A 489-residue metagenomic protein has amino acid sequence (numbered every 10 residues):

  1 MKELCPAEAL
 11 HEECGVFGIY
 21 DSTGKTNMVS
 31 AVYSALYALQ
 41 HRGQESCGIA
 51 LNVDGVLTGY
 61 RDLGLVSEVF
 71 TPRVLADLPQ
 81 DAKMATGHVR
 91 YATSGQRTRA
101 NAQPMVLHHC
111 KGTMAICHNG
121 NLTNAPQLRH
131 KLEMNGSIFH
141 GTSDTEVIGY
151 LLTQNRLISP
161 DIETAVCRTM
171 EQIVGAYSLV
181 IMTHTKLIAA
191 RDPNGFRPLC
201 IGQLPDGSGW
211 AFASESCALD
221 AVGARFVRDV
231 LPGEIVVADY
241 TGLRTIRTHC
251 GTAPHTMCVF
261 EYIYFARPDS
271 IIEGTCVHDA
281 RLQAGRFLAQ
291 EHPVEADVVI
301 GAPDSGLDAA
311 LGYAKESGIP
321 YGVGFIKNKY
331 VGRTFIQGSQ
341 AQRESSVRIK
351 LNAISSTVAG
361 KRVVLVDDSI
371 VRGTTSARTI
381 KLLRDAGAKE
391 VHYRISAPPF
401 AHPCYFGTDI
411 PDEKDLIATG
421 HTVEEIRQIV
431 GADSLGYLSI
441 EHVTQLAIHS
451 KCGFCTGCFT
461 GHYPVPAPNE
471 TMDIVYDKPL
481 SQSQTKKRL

Functional and structural regions predicted by a protein language model:
M1-P232, V237-A296, A302, E390: Conserved short alpha-helical segments that host acidic/polar catalytic motifs at enzyme active sites
T93-S94, N124, I188, F196-R197 (+7 more regions): Flexible loop/turn segments at secondary-structure boundaries
N101, Q154-L157, I336-A341, G407-T408 (+1 more regions): Short, surface-exposed amphipathic charged segments that create phosphate/polyanion-binding patches used for binding
S137, I158, P293-D297, K315-G322 (+2 more regions): Secondary-structure transition/capping motifs at alpha-helix termini and the adjoining loop/turn into the next element
G141, E146-G149, Y321-G332, R427-A447: A conserved beta-strand->alpha-helix junction
M170, T185, G223-D229, K381-L489: PRPP-dependent phosphoribosyltransferase catalytic core
V299, G306-Y313, S317, Y321 (+2 more regions): Extended, hydrophobic alpha-helical segments in both membrane/secreted and soluble proteins
G318-V363, T374, A401-G407, P411: Short, glycine/charge-rich flexible loops or terminal/linker lids adjacent to PRPP-binding catalytic cores
